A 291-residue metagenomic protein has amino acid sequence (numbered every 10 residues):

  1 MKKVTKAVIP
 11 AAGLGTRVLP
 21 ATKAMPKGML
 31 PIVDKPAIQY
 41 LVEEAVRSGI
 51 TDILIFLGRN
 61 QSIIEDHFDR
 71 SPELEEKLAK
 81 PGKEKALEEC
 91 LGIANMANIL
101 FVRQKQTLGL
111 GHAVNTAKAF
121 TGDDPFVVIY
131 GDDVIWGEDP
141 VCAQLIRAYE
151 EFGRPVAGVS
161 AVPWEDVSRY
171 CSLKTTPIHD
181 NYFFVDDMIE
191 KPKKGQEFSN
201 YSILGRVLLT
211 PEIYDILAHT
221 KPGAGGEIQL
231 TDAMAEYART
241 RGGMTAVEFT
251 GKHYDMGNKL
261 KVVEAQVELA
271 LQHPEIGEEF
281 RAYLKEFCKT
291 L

Functional and structural regions predicted by a protein language model:
M1-A7, E279-K285: Positively charged, low-complexity intrinsically disordered leader regions
K2-A79, K83, P140-V141: N-terminal glycine-rich phosphate-binding loop and ensuing alpha1 helix
K6, T51-I53, N98, P125 (+3 more regions): Residues at the starts of beta-strands that form the adenosine-phosphate
A37-Y40, H112-T116, A233: Well-ordered alpha-helical segments embedded in enzymatic catalytic cores
I38, I64, A117, D132 (+3 more regions): Residue-level signal for inorganic ion chemistry
L74-E76, E84-T175, L217-A218: Conserved beta-loop-beta/alpha segment of the NTase-like Rossmann-fold superfamily that binds/positions NTPs
V127, I146-E150, P177-H253, K259-A282: Catalytic-core segments of class I nucleotidyltransferases/pyrophosphorylases that form NMP-activated intermediates
